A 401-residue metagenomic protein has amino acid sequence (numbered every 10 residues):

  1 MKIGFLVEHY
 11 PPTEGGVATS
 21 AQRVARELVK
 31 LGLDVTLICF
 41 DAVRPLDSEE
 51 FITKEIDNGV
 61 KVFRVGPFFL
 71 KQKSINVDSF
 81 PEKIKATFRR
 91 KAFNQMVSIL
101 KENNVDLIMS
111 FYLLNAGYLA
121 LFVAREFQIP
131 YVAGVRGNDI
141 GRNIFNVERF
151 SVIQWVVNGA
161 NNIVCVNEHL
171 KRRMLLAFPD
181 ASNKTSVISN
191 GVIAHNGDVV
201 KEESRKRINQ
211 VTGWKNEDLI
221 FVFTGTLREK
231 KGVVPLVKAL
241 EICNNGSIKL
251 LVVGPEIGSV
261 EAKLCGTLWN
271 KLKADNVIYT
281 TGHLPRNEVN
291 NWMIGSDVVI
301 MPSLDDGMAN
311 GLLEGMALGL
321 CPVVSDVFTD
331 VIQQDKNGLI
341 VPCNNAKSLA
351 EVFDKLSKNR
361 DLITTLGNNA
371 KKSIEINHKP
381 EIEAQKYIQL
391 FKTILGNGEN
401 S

Functional and structural regions predicted by a protein language model:
M1-K61, E241, E381, E399: N-terminal subdomain of nucleotide-sugar transferases
T19, L219, F223-I242, K263 (+1 more regions): A conserved mid-protein helix/loop that constitutes part of the nucleotide-sugar donor-binding site
E49-T53, D198-W214: A short helix/loop element that forms part of the nucleotide-sugar donor recognition site in Leloir-type
K263-L284: Nucleotide-activated donor-binding/catalytic signature segment of Leloir-type glycosyltransferases, i.e., the conserved
H283, N291-S296: Short alpha-helical donor nucleotide-sugar binding micro-motif in glycosyltransferases
L304: Aromatic "clamp/platform" in nucleotide-sugar-dependent glycosyltransferases that forms part of the donor/acceptor
C321-V324: Short hydrophobic beta-strand element within catalytic cores of glycosyltransferases and related nucleotide-activated
Q334-D335, L339-A346, K355-R360: Conserved acidic donor-binding segment of nucleotide-sugar-dependent glycosyltransferases
